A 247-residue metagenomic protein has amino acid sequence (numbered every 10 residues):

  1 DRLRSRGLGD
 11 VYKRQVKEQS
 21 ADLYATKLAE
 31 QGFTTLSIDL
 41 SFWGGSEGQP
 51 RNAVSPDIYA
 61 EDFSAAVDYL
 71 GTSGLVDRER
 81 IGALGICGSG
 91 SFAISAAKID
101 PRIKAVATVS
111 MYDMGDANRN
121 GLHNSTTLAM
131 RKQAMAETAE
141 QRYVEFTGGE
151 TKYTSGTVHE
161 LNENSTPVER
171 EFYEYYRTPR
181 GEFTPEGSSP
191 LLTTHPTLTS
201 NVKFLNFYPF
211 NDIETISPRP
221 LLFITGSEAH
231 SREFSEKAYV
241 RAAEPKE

Functional and structural regions predicted by a protein language model:
R2-Y12: Single conserved hydrophobic/aromatic residue that forms the stacking wall/gate of nucleotide- or nucleobase-binding
R14-T26, L40: The serine-hydrolase catalytic nucleophile loop
S20, A53-G74: Alpha/beta-hydrolase active-site loop
K27-E47: Conserved alpha/beta-hydrolase
G74-C87: Alpha/beta-hydrolase fold nucleophile elbow
I94-T178: Alpha/beta-hydrolase-fold enzymes
F223-T225: Short beta-strand/loop motif that positions the catalytic acidic residue of the alpha/beta-hydrolase fold
A243-E247: Catalytic histidine neighborhood in serine/cysteine hydrolases with alpha/beta-hydrolase-type architecture
